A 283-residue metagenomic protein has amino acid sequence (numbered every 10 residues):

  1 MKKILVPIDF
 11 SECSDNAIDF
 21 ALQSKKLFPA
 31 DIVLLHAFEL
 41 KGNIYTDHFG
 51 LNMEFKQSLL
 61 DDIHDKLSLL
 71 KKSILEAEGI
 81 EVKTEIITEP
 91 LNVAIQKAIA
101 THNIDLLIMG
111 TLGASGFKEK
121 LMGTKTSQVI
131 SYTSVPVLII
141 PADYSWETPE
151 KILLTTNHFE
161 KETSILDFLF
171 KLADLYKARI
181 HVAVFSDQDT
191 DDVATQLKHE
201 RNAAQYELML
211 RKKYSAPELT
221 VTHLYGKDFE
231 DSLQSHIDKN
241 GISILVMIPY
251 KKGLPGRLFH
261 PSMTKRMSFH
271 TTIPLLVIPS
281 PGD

Functional and structural regions predicted by a protein language model:
M1-L51, K151-N202, E207-T222, D238 (+4 more regions): Small/aliphatic-rich secondary-structure junction motif
L22, K72, S127, F170 (+3 more regions): Active-site phosphate/pyrophosphate- and oxyanion-stabilizing loops and adjacent acidic/basic residues in soluble
L27, I95-S145, D238-D283: Gly/Ser-rich helix-loop-strand patches that form or flank binding pockets for ribonucleotide-derived cofactors
N52-D65, E200: A short acidic, glycine-rich active-site loop that binds or catalyzes chemistry on phosphate/adenosine moieties
L59-E78: N-terminal Rossmann-like dinucleotide/flavin-binding domain of flavoprotein oxidoreductases that bind FAD/FMN
E81-T84, V221: Rossmann-fold cofactor-recognition segment
E85-A94, L224-S232: Charged docking surfaces used in two-component/phosphorelay signaling
